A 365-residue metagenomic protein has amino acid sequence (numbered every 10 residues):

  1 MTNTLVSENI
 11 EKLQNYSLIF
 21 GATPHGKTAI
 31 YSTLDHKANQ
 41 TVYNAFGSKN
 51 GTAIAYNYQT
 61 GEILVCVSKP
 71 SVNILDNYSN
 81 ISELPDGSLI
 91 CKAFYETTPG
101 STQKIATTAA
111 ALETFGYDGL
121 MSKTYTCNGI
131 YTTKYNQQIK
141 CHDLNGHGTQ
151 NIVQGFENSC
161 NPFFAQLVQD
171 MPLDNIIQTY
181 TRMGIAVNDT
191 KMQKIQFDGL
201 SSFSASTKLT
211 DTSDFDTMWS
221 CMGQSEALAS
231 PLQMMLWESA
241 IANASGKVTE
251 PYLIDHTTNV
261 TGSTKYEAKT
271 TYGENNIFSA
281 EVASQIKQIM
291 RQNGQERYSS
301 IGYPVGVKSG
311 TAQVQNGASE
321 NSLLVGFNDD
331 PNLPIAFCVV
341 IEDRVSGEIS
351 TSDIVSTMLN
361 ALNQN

Functional and structural regions predicted by a protein language model:
M1-T52, V72-S88, Y266, P331: Extracytoplasmic/periplasmic proteins that interact with beta-lactams or build/remodel peptidoglycan
L18, N57-S101, A106-D343: Beta-lactam-recognizing serine transpeptidase/beta-lactamase-like catalytic domain environment
L34, N316, T351: Phosphate/oxyanion-binding active-site loops and adjacent basic polyanion-contact surfaces
N39, A283, S352-V355: Hydrophobic face of alpha-helices
T41, A45, A110, T179 (+2 more regions): Generic non-transmembrane alpha-helical segments
M234, G347-S356: Short, charged, low-complexity patches
T264-T271, S352-N365: Short, gly/Ser/Thr-rich active-site loops of penicillin-recognizing serine hydrolases
